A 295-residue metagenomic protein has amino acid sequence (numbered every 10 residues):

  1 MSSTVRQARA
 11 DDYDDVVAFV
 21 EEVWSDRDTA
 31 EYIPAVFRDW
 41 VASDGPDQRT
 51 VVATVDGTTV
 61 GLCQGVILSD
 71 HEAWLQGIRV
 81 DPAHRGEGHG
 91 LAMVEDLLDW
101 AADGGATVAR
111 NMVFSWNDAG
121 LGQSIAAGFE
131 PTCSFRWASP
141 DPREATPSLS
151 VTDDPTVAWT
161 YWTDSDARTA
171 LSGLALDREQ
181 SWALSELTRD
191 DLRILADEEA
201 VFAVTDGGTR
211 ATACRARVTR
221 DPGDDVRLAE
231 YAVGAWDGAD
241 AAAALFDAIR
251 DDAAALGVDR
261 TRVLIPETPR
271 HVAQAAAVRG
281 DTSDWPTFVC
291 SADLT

Functional and structural regions predicted by a protein language model:
M1-A35, P142-L184: Short amphipathic alpha-helix that is part of the acyltransferase structural core
V17-V55, T59-Q64, S172-T205: Active-site rim helix/loop that mediates acceptor-substrate recognition in acyltransferases
T50-V52, T58-V66, W74-R79, A203 (+1 more regions): Conserved beta-strand in the GNAT
H84, G88-D96, D240-A248: Conserved acetyl-CoA pyrophosphate-binding loop and the N-cap/start of the following alpha-helix in GNAT-like
L91, D103, S115-C133, T268-T282: Conserved active-site alpha-helix within GNAT-family acetyltransferase domains
V94, A101-W116, L256-I265: Conserved GNAT acetyl-CoA-binding A-motif
M112-F114, E130-E144, G280-D293: Conserved catalytic-core motifs of GNAT/GCN5-like acyltransferases
L174-T295: Charged, low-complexity intrinsically disordered regulatory/assembly segments
